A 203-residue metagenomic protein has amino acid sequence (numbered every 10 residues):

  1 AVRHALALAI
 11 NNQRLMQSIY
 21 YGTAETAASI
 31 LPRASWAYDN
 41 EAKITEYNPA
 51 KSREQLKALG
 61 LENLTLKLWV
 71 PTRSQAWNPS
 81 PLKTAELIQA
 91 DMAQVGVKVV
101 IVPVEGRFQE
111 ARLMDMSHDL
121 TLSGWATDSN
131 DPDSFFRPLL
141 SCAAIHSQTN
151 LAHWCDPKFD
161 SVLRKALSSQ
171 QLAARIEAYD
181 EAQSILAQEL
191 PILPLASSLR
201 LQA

Functional and structural regions predicted by a protein language model:
V2-A90, Q94, C155, E181 (+1 more regions): Append "and occasionally in soluble cytosolic enzymes with long acidic Gly/Pro-rich linkers
H4, M16-Q17, Q94-Q109, M114 (+1 more regions): Extracytoplasmic/peripheral linker and loop segments enriched in polar/acidic and small residues with frequent Thr/Pro
G22-E25, W125-T127, A196-L201: Short, solvent-exposed turn/loop segments enriched in Gly/Ser/Thr/Pro and often Arg
Y38, S74-W77, F108-E110, D128-D131 (+1 more regions): Flexible loop/turn segments at secondary-structure boundaries
K67-W69, T121, A196: Short, well-ordered beta-strand segments
L87-D91, V95-K98, M114-G124: Alpha-to-beta junction loops
L120-F135: Ligand-binding clamshell of periplasmic/extracellular solute-binding protein-like
